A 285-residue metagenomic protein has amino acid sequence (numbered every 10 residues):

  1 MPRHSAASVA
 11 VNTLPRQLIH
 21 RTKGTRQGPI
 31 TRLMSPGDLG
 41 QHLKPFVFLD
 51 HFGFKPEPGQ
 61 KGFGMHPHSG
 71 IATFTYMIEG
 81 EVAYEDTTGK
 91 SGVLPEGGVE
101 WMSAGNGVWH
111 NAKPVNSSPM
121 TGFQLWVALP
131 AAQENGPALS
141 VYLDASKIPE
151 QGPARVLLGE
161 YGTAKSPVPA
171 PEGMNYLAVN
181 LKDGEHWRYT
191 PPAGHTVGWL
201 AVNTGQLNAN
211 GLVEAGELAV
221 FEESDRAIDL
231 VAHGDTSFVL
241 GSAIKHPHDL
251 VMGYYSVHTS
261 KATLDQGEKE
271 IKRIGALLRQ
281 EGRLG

Functional and structural regions predicted by a protein language model:
M1-G285: Jelly-roll (double-stranded beta-helix
